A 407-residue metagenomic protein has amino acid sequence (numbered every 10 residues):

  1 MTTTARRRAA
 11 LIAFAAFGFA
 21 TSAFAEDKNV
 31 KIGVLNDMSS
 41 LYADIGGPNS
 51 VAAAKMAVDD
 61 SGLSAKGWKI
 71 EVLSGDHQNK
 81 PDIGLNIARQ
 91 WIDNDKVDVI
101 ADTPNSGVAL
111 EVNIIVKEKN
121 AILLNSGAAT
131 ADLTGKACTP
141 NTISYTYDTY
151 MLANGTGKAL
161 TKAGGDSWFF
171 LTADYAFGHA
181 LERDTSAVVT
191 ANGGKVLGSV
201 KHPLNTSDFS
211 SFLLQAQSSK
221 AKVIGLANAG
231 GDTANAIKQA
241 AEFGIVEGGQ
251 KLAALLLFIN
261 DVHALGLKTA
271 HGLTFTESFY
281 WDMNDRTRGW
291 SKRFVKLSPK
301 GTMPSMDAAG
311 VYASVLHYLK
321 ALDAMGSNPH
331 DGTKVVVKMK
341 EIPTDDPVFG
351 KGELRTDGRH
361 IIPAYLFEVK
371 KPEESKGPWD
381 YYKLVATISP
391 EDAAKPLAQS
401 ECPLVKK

Functional and structural regions predicted by a protein language model:
M1-L11: Bacterial N-terminal signal peptides that target proteins for export
F19-A25: Sec/Tat signal peptide C-region and signal peptidase I cleavage site
V30, E341-K407: Solvent-exposed, acidic/polar segments of extracytosolic/periplasmic ligand-binding ectodomains
G33-A53, G75-D82, P104-N105, L171-H179 (+1 more regions): Extracytoplasmic "Venus flytrap"
D44-S50, D60-G135, Y145, H202-F209 (+1 more regions): Beta-alpha junction/loop-to-helix N-cap segments that form part of ligand/metal-binding clefts
N86, A131-D132, T139-F243, W281-G289: Extracellular/periplasmic Venus flytrap/periplasmic-binding protein
W91-P104, L124-S126, S167-T172, K220-G230 (+3 more regions): Periplasmic-binding protein-like
I237-S314, L322-P329, E373, D380-K406: Extracellular/periplasmic periplasmic-binding protein-like sensory domains
